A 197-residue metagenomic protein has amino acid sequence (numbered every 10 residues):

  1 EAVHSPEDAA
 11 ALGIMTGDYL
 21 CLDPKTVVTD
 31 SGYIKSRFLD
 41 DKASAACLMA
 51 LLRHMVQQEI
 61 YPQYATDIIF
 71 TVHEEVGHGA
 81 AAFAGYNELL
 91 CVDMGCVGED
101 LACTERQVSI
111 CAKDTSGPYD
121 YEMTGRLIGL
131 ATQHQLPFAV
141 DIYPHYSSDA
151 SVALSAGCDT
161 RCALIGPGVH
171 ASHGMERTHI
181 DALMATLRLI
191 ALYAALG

Functional and structural regions predicted by a protein language model:
E1-G197: N-terminal hydrophobic/helix-forming segments and targeting peptides
